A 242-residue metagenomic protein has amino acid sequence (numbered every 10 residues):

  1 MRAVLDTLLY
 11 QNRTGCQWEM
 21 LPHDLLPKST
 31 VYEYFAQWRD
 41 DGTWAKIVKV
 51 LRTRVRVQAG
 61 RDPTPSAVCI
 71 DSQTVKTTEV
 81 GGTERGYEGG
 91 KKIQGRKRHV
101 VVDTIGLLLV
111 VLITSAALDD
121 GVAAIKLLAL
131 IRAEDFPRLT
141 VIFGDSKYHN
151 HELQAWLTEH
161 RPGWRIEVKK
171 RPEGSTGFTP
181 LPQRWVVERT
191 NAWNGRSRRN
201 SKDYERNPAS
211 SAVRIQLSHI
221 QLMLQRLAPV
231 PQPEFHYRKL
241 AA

Functional and structural regions predicted by a protein language model:
M1-A242: Short alpha-helical elements
